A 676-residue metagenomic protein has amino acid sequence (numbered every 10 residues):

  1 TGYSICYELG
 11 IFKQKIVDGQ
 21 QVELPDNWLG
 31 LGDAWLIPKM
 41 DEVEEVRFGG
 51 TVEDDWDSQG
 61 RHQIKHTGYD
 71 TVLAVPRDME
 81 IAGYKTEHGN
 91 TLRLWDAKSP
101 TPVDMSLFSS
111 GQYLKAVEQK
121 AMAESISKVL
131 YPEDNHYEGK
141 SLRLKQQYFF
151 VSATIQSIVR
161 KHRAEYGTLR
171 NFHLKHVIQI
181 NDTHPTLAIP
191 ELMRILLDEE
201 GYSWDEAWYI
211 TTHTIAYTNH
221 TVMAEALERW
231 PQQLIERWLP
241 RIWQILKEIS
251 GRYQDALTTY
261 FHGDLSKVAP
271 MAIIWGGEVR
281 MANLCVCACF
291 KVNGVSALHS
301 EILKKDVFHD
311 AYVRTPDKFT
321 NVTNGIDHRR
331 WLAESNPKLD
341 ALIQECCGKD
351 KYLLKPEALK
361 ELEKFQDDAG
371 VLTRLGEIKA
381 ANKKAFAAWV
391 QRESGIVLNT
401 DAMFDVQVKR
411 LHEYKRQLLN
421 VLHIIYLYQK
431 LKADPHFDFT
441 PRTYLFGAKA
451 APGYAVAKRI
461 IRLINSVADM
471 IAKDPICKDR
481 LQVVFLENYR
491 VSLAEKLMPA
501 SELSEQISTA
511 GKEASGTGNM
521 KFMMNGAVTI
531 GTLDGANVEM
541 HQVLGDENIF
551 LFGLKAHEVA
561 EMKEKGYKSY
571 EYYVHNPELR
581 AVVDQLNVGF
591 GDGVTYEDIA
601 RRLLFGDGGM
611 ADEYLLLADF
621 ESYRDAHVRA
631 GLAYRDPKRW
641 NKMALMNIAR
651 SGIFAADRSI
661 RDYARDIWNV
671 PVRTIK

Functional and structural regions predicted by a protein language model:
T1-K676: A conserved ligand/cofactor-binding region detector
